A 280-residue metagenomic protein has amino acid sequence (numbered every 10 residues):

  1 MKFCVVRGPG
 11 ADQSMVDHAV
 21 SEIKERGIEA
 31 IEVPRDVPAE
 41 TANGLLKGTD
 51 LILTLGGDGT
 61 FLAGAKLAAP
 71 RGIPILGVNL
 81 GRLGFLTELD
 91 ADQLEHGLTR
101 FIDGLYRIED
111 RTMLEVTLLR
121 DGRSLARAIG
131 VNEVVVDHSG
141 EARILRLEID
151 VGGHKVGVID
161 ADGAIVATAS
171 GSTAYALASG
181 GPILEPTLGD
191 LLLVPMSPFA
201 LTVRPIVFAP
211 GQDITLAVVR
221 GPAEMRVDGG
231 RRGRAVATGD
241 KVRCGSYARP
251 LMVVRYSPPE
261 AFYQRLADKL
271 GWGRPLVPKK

Functional and structural regions predicted by a protein language model:
M1-L51, L55, D92-E109, L118-A128: ATP/NTP phosphate-donor binding region
D12, G59-A65, S172-A178: Short glycine/serine/threonine-rich phosphate/pyrophosphate-binding segments that cradle anionic phosphate groups
G72-L76, L192: Proline-centered loop/turn at the N-terminus of a beta-strand
N79: Divalent-cation-assisted or electrostatically stabilized phosphate/pyrophosphate-binding catalytic cores
L83-D162: Catalytic core of DAGKc-family lipid kinases
V136, G152-K155, R204-K280: ATP/nucleoside-binding phosphotransfer catalytic cores, i.e., glycine-rich phosphate-binding loops
H154-T202: Gly/Ser/Thr-rich active-site loops/lids in small-molecule metabolic enzymes that frequently grip phosphoryl groups
